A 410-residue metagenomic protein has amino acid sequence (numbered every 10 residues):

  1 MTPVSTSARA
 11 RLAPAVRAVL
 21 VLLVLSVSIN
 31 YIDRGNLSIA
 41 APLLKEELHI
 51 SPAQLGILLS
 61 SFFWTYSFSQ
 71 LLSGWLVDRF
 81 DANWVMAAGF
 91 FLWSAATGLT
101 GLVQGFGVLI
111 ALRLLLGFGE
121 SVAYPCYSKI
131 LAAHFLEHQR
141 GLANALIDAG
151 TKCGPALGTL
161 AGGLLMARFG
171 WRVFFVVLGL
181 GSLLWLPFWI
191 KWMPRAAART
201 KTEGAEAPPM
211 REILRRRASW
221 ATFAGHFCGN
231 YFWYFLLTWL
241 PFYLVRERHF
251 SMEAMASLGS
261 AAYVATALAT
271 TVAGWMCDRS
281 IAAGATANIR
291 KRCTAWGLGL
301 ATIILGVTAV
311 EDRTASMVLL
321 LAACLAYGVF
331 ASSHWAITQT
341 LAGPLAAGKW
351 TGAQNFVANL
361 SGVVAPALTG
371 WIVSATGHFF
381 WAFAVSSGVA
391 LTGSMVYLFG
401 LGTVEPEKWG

Functional and structural regions predicted by a protein language model:
S5-L12, R195-F223, E247: Juxtamembrane intracellular "pre-TM" segments in multi-pass secondary transporters
G35, F63-L71, S121, P155-A156 (+3 more regions): Residue-level signature of mid-helix packing/kink "hotspots" within the transmembrane helices of 12-pass Major
L37-S38, R217-T271, A331, W335: Extracytoplasmic gate region of multi-pass secondary transporters
H49, D81, L102-V108, G119 (+3 more regions): Helix-breaking motifs and short loop linkers at transmembrane-helix boundaries and internal kinks in secondary membrane
F68-Q104: Conserved MFS/SLC helix-loop-helix module at the cytosolic interface between two early adjacent transmembrane helices
W84-G98, N288-L305: Structural signature of the two symmetry-related core transmembrane helices
L112-C153: Cytoplasmic helix-loop-helix junction between adjacent transmembrane helices in 12-TM secondary transporters
I147-K191: Helix-loop-helix hairpin linking two adjacent transmembrane segments in secondary transporters
